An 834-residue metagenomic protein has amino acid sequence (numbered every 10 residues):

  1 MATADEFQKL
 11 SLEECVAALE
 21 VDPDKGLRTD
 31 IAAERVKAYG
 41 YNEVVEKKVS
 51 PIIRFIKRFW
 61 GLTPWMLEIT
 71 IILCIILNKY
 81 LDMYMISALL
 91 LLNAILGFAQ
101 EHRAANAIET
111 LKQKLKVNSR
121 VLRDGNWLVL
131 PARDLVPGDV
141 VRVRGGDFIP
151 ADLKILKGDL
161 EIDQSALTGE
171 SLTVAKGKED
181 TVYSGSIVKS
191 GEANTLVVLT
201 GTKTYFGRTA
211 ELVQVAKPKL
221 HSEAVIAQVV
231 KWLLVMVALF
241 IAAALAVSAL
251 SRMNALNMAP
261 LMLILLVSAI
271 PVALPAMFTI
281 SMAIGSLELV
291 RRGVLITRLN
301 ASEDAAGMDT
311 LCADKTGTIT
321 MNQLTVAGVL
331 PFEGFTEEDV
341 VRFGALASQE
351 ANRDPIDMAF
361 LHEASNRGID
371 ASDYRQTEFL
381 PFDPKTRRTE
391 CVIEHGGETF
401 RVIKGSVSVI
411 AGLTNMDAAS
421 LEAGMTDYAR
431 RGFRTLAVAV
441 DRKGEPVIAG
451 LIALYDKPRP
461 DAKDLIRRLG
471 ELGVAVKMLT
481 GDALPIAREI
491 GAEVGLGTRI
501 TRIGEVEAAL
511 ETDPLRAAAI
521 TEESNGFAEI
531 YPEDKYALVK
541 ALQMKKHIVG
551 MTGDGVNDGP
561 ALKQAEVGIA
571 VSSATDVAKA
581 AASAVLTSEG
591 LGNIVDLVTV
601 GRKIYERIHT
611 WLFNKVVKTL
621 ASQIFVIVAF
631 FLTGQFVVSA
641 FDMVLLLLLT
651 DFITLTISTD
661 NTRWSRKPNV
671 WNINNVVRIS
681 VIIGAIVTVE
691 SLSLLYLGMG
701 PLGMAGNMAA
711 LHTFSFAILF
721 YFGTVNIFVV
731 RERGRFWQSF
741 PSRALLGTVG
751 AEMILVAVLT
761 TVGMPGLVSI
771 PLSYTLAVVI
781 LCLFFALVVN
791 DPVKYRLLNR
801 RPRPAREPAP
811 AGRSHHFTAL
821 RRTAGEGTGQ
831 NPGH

Functional and structural regions predicted by a protein language model:
M1-E14, Y41-R120, W127-L128, F360 (+4 more regions): Transmembrane helix-loop-helix hairpins at the membrane interface
A2-A4, E13, S87, K116-A227 (+5 more regions): Cytosolic catalytic regions of P-type ion-transporting ATPases
E6, L239-A249, V392-A419, G424-A541 (+5 more regions): Cytosolic catalytic headpieces and adjacent flexible linkers of membrane translocases
D24-K25, E34, A38-K47, R103-N106 (+2 more regions): Actuator/coupling domain of P-type ATPases
V36, D304-A449, L454, R467-R468 (+5 more regions): Cytosolic catalytic regions of ATP/NTP-dependent phosphoryl-transfer enzymes
L77, L81, M85-K116, R123 (+7 more regions): Hydrophobic alpha-helical transmembrane segments
I95-P150, L156-K157, A166-G177, T181-Y183 (+4 more regions): Juxtamembrane coupling segments of multi-pass membrane pumps/enzymes
A244, S281, N352, T498-M551 (+2 more regions): Membrane-embedded transport module
